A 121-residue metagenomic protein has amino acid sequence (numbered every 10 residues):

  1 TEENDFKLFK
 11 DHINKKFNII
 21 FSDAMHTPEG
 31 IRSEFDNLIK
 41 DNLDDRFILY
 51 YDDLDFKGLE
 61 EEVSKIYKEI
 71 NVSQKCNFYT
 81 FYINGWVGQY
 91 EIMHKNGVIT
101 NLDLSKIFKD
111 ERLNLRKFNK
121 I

Functional and structural regions predicted by a protein language model:
T1-N14: S-adenosyl-L-methionine
E2, I20, L49-Y50: Intrinsic disorder/low-complexity signature
N14-K15, D44: Active-site acidic short loop of glycosyltransferases
K15-S22: Short SAM/SAH-binding signature in class I
M25: Short glycine-/small-residue-rich Rossmann-like dinucleotide-binding loops
P28-I121: C-terminal substrate-binding/active-site "lid" region of AdoMet-derived donor-dependent transferases
